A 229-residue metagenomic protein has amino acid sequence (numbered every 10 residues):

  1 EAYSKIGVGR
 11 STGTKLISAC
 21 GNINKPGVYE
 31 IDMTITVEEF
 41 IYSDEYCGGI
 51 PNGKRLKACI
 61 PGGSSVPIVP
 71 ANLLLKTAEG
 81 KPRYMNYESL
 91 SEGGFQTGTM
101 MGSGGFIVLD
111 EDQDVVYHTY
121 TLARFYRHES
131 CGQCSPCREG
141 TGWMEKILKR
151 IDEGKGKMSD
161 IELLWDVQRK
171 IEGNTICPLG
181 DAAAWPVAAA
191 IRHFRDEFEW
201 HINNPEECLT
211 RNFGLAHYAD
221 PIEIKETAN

Functional and structural regions predicted by a protein language model:
E1-N229: Redox cofactor-anchoring modules in respiratory/redox and cofactor-processing assemblies
